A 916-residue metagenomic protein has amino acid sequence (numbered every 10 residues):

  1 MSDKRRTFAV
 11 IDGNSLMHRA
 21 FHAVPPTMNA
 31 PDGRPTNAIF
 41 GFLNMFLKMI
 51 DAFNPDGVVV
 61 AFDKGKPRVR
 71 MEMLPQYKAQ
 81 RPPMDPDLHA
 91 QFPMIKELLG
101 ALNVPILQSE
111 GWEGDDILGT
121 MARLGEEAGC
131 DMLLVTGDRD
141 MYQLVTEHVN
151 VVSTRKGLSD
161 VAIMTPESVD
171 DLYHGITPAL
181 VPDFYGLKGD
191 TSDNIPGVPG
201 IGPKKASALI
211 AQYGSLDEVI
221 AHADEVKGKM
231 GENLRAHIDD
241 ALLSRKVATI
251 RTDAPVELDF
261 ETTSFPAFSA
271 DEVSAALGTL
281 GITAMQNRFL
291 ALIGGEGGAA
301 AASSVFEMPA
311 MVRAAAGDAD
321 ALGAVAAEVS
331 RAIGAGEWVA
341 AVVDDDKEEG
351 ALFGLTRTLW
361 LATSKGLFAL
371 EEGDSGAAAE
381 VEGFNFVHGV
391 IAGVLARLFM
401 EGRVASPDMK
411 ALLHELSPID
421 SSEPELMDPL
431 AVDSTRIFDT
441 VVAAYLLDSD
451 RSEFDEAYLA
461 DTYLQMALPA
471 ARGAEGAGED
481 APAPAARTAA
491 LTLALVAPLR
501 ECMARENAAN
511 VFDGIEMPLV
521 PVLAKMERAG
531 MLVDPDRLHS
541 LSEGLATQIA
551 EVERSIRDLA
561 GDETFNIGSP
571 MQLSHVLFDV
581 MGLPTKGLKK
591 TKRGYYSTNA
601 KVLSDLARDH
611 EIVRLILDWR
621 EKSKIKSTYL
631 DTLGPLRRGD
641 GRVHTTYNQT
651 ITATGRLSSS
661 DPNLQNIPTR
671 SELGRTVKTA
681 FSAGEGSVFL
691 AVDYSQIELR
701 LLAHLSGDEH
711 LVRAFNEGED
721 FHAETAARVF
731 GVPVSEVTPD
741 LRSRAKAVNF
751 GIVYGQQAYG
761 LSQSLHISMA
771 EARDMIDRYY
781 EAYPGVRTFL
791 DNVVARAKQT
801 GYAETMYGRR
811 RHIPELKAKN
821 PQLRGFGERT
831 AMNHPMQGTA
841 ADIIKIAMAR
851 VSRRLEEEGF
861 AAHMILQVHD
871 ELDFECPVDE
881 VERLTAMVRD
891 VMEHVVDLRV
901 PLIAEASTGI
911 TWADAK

Functional and structural regions predicted by a protein language model:
S2-V135, R139-I163, D240-L243, T249-E257: Noncatalytic, basic helical substrate-engagement surface that gates or grips nucleic-acid strands
D3-R5, D56-V59, V104, E127 (+10 more regions): Non-catalytic nucleic-acid-binding/docking modules located in mid-to-C-terminal regions of nucleic-acid enzymes
R6-A9, R19-V59, P75-Q76, Q80-D87 (+4 more regions): Conserved RNase H-like, two-metal-ion catalytic cores of nucleic-acid enzymes
Q76-A90, M141, T146-G175, G231-N233 (+2 more regions): Short alpha-helix plus adjacent loop in nuclease-associated cores
F184-V219, L464-L541, A745-F750, G755-G760 (+2 more regions): Acidic, Mg2+-coordinating catalytic module of metal-dependent nucleases/exonucleases that use a two-metal-ion mechanism
H237-V381, R487-T669, V688, E698 (+6 more regions): Conserved "right-hand" nucleotidyltransferase catalytic core of DNA-directed polymerases
A362, L413, A444-A470, P484-T492 (+1 more regions): Function-dense linear segments that define catalytic or interfacial modules in macromolecule-processing proteins
K525-R528, R637-R638, H644-T645, Q649-T652 (+6 more regions): Conserved catalytic core of nucleic-acid polymerases
